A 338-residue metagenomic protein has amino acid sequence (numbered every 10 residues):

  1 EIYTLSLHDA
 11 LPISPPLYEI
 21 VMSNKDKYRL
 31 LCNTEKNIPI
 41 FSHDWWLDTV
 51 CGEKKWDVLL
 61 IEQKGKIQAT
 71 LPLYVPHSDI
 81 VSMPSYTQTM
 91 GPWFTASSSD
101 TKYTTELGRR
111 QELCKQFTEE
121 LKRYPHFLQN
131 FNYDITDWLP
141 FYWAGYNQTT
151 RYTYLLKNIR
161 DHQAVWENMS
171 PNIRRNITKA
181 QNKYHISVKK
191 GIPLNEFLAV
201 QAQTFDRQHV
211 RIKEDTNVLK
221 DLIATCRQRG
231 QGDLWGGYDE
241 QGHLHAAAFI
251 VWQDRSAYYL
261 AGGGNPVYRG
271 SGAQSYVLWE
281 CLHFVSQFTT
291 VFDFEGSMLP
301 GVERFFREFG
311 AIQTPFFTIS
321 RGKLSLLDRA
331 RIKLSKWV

Functional and structural regions predicted by a protein language model:
E1-I13: Single conserved hydrophobic/aromatic residue that forms the stacking wall/gate of nucleotide- or nucleobase-binding
L7, Q88, T150-Y152, A246 (+1 more regions): Residues that flank catalytic or metal-binding motifs in active/ligand-binding sites
L17-K64, Q68-D79, N132-G270: A conserved beta-strand-loop-helix scaffold within acyl/acetyltransferase catalytic domains
H77-G91: Conserved acyl-donor/pantetheine-binding loop and adjacent beta-alpha core of acyl/acetyltransferases and related
Q88-T104, I159-R160, G262-S271: A short, internal acetyl-CoA/4′-phosphopantetheine-binding micro-motif in the GNAT/acyltransferase core
G108-P125, Y276-T290: Conserved acyl-CoA
P125-N132: Divalent metal-dependent hydrolysis catalytic cores, especially in the metallo-beta-lactamase
L222-A330: Aromatic (often tryptophan-rich) hydrophobic motifs at membrane interfaces
